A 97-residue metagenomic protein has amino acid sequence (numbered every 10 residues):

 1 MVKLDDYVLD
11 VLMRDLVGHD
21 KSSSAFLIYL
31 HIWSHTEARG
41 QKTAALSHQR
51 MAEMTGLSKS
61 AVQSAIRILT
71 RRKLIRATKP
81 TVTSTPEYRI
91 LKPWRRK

Functional and structural regions predicted by a protein language model:
M1-M54, T83: Short recognition helix of helix-turn-helix/winged-helix DNA-binding domains
K59-K97: Winged-helix/helix-turn-helix nucleic-acid-interaction surface
